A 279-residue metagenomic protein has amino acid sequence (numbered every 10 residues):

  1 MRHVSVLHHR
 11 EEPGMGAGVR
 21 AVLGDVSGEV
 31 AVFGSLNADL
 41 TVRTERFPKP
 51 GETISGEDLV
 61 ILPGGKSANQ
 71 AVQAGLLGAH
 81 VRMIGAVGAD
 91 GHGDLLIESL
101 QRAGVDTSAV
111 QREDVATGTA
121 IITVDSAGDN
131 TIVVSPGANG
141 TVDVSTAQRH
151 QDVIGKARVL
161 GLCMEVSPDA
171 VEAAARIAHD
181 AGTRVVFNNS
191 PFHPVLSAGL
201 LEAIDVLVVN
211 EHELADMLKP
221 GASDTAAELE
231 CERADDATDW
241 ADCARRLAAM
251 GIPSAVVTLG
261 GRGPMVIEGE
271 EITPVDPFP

Functional and structural regions predicted by a protein language model:
R2-A86, G91-L95, Q101-R102, D276: Glycine-rich phosphate/adenosyl-contacting loop at the front of the ribokinase-like
R2-R10, G16-V30, P194, A222-P279: Conserved phosphate-binding/catalytic region of the ribokinase-like
T41, V133, D216-P220, I267: Residues that scaffold the ATP/ADP-binding catalytic core of kinase and kinase-like folds
P48-P50, S99-R102, D125-D129, E202-V206 (+2 more regions): Short, hinge-like loop/turn segments at secondary-structure boundaries
P50-I54, I61, L76-G161: Conserved N-terminal subdomain of the carbohydrate kinase-like
V159-D242, R262-P264: Conserved beta-alpha-beta core of the PfkB/ribokinase-like small-molecule kinase fold
